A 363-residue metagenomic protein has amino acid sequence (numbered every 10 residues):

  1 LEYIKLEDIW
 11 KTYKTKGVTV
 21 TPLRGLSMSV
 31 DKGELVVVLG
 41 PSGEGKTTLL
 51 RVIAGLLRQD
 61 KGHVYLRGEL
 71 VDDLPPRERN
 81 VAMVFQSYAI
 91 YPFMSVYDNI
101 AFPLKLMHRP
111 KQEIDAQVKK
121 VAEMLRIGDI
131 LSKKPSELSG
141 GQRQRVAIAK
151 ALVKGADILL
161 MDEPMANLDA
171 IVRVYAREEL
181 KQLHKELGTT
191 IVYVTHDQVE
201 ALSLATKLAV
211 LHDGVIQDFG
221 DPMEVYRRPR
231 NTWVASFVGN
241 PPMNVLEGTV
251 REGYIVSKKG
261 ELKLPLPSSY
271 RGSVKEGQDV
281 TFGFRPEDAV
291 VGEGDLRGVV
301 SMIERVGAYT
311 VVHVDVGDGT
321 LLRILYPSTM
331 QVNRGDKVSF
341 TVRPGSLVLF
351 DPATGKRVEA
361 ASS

Functional and structural regions predicted by a protein language model:
L1-L6, T12-G25, L74-P75, H108: A short, flexible loop at the N-terminus of ABC-type nucleotide-binding domains that lies
G25-V37, Y91: Pre-Walker A (P-loop) beta-loop-beta motif of ABC nucleotide-binding domains
L39-P41: The feature captures the beta-strand-to-loop junction immediately N-terminal to the Walker
A54: Helix-to-loop junction immediately C-terminal to a conserved catalytic motif
G62-L70: Conserved ABC transporter NBD signature motif
R79-A82, Q86-W233: ABC ATPase nucleotide-binding domains
P241-M243, V250, Y254-S363: Non-catalytic connector elements of ABC transporters
